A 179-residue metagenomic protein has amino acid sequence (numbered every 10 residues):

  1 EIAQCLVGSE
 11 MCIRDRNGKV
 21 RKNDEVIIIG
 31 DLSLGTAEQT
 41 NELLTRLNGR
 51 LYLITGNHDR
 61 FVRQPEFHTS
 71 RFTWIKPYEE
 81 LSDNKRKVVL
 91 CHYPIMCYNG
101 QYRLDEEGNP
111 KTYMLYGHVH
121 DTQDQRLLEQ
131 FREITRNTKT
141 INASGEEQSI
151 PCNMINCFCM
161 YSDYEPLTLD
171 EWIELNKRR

Functional and structural regions predicted by a protein language model:
E1-G8, I13: Single conserved hydrophobic/aromatic residue that forms the stacking wall/gate of nucleotide- or nucleobase-binding
V7, I28, L115: Conserved Rossmann-like nucleotide-binding pocket used by diverse enzymes that bind dinucleotide cofactors
R14-K19, E42-T45: Short, basic/hydrophobic alpha-helical segments
R16, D31, G56, L90 (+1 more regions): Divalent metal-coordination and catalytic microenvironments
R21-G35, Y52-R60, N156-C159: Active-site neighborhood of divalent metal-dependent phosphoester/pyrophosphate hydrolases
R21-N23, L47-L51, R86, P110: Short glycine/proline-enriched coil/turn segments at helix->beta-strand junctions
G30-L47, R60-F72, N99-R103, Q125-Q130: Metal-dependent catalytic neighborhoods of phosphoester/phosphodiester hydrolases
T69-R179: Conserved beta-sheet core of the metallophosphoesterase superfamily
